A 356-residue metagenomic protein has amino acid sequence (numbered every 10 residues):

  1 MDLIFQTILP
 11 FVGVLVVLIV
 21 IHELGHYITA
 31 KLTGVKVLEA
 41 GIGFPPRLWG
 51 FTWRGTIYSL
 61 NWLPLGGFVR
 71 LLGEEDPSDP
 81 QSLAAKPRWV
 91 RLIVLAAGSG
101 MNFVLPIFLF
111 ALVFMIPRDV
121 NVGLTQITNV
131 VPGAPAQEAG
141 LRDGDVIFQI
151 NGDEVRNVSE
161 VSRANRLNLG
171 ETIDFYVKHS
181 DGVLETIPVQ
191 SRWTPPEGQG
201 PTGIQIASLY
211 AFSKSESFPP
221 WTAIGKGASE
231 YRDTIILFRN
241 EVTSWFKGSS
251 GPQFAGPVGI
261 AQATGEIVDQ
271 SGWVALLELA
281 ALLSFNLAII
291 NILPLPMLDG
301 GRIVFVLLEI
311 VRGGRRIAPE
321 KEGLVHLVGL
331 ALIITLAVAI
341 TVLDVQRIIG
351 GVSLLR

Functional and structural regions predicted by a protein language model:
D2, S82, K86-W89, S191-I289 (+2 more regions): Functional transmembrane alpha-helices
L3-D79, I290-G313: Small-residue-rich helix-interface/hinge motifs
I21, L32, T56-S59, L63-N129 (+1 more regions): Internal alpha-helical transmembrane segments
I28-T29, T33, V37, V113-N121 (+2 more regions): Membrane-interfacial segments
G34, L109, V113-R118, K247-G248 (+4 more regions): Short helix-capping/hinge motifs at transmembrane helix termini and TM-loop junctions
I93-V104, A275-I292, L298: Pore domain of cation channels
A136-V158, Y231, V325: Conserved PDZ fold ligand-binding element
R142, F148-Q149, R163-I206: PDZ-domain C-terminal substructure recognizer with occasional recognition of PDZ-binding tails
